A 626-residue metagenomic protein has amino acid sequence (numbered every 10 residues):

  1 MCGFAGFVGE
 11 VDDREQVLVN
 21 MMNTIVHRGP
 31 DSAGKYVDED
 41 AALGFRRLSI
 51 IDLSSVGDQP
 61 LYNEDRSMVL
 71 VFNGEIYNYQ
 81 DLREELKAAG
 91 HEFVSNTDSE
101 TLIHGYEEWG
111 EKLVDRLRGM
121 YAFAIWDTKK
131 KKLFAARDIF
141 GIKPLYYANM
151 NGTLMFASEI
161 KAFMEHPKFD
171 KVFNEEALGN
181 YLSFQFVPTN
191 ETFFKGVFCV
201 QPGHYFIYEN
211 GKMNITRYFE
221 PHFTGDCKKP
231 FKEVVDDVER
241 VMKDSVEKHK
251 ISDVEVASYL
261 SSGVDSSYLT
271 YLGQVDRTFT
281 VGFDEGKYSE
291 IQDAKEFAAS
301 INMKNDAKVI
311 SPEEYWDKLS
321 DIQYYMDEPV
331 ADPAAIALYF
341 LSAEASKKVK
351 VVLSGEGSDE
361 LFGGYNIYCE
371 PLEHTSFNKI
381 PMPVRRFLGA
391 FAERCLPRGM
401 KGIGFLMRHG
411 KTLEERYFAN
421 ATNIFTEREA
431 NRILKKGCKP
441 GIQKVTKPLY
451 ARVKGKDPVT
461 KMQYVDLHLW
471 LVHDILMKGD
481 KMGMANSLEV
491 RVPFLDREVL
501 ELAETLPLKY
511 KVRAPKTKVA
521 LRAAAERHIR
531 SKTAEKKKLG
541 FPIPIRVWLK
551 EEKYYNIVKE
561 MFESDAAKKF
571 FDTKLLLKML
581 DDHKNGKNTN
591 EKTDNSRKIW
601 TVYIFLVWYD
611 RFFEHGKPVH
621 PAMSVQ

Functional and structural regions predicted by a protein language model:
M1-M326, L338, S342, E526-R527 (+2 more regions): Cysteine-centered catalytic environments shared across enzyme families
V8-V19, A88, T128-L154, F223-G441 (+6 more regions): ATP-dependent adenylate-handling active sites, centered on carboxylate activation for C-N bond formation
K35, T97-T101, T517-A524, K536-R546: Polar, surface-exposed loop/tail segments that function as active-site lids or cofactor/substrate-recognition elements
A89-T97, K171-F173, E233, A331 (+3 more regions): Structural motif
H104-E107, G179-Q185, V465-H473, R597-F612: Short, hydrophobic/amphipathic alpha-helical patches that form generic packing surfaces within helical domains
P440-A451: A short, charged helix-loop
I529-N588: PAPS-dependent sulfotransferase catalytic core
S564-Q626: Acidic, carboxylate-rich catalytic segments that either coordinate divalent cations
